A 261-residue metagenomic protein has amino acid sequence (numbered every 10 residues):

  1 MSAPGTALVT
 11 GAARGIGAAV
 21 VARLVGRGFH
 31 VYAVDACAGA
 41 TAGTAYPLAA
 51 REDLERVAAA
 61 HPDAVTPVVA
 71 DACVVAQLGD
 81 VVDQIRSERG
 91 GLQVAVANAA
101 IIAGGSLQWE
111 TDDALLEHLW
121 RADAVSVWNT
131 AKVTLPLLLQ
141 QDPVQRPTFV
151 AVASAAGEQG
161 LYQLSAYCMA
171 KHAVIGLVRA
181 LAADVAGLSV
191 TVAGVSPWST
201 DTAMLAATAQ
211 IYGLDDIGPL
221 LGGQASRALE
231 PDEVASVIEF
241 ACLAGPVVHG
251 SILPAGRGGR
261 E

Functional and structural regions predicted by a protein language model:
M1-R89, A103-G104: Short-chain dehydrogenase/reductase
P47-R51, I101-E117, Q140, Q145 (+1 more regions): Conserved mid-core segment of classical short-chain dehydrogenase/reductases
D112-W128, V150, V174: Catalytic Tyr-X3-Lys loop
A131, A170: Active-site helix of classical SDR
P136, A183-D184: Alpha-helical segment proximal to the catalytic Tyr-Lys
R146, A186, T191, V247-S251: Short, small/polar-rich loop/turn modules that mediate ligand/substrate recognition or access, typified
S154: Residue(s) in the substrate-gating loop at a strand-loop-helix junction that position the organic substrate next
A228-A255: C-terminal substrate-recognition "lid" of short-chain dehydrogenase/reductases
